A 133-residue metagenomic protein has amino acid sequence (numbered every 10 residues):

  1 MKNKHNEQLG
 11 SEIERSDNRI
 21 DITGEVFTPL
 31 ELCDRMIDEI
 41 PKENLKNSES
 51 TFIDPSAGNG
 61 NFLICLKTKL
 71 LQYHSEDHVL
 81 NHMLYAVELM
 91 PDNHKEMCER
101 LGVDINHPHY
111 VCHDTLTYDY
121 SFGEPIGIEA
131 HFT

Functional and structural regions predicted by a protein language model:
M1-T133: SAM-dependent methyltransferase catalytic region
